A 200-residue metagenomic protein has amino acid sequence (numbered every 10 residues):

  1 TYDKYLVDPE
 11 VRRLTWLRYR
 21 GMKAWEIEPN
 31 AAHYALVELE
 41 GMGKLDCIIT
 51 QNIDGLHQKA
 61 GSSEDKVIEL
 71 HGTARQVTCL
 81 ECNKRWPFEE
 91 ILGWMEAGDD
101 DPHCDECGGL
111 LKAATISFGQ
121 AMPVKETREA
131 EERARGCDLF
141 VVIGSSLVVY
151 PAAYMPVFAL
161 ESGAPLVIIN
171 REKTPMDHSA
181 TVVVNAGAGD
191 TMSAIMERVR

Functional and structural regions predicted by a protein language model:
T1-R200: Conserved catalytic core of sirtuin-type NAD+-dependent deacylases
